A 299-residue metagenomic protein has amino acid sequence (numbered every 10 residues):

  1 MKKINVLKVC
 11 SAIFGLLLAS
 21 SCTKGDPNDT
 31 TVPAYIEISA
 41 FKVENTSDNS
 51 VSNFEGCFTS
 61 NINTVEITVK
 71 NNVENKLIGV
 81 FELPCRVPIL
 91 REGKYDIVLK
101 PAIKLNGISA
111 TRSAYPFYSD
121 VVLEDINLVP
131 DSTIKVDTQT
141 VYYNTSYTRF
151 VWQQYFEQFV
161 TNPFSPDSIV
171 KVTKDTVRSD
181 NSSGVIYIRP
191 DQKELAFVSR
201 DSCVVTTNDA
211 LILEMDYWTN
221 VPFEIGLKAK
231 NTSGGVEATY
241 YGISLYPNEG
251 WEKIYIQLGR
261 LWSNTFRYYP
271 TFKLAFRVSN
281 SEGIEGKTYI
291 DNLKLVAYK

Functional and structural regions predicted by a protein language model:
L18-S21: C-terminal motif of bacterial Sec signal peptides marking the signal peptidase cleavage site
K70, R91-A110: A short, solvent-exposed beta-strand micro-motif common in secreted/extracellular proteins
L105-T140: Structured interaction patches on ligand/partner-binding surfaces of diverse proteins
S132-S168, T288-N292, K299: Extracellular carbohydrate-recognition regions
F156, S199-F223, I256, L293: Extra-cytoplasmic beta-strand recognition segments
S168-A196: Short carbohydrate-recognition loop motifs
I188-I212, T232-I243: Secreted extracellular polysaccharide-interacting domains
G234-Y269, G283-I284, T288: Extracellular carbohydrate recognition and processing domains and analogous Trp-centered ligand-binding platforms
